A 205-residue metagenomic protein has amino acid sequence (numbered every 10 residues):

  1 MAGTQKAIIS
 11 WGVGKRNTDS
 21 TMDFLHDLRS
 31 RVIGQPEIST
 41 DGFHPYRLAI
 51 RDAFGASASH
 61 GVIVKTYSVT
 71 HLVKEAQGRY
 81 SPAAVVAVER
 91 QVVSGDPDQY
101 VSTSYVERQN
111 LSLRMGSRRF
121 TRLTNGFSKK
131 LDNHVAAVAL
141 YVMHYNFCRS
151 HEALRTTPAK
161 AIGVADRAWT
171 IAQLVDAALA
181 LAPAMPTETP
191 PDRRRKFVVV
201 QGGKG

Functional and structural regions predicted by a protein language model:
M1-G205: Residue-level recognition of single "structural anchor" positions that define or cap local secondary structure
